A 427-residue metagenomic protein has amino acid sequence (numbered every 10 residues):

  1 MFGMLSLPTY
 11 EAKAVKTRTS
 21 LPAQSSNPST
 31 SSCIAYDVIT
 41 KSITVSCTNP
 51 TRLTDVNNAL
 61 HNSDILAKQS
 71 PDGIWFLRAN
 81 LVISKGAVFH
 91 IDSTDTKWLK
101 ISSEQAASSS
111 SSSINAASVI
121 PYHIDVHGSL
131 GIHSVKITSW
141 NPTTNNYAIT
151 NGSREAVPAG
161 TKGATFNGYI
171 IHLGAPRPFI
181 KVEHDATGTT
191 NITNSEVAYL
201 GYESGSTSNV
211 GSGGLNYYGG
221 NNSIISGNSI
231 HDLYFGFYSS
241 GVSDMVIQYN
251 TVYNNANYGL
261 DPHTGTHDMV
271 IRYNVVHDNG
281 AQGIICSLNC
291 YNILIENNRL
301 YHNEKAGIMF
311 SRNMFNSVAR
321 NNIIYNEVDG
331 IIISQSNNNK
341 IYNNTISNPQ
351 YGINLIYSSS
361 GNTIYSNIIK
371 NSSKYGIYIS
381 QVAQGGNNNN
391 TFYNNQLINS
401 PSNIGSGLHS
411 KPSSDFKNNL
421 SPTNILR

Functional and structural regions predicted by a protein language model:
G3-K16: Sec-dependent signal peptide cleavage junction
V15-E296, Y301-Y325, D329, Q335 (+9 more regions): Beta-strand/loop edge motif enriched in small/polar residues
L355-I356, S380-V382: Short, contiguous acidic/charged loop-to-helix segments that flank catalytic cores in large enzymes
S373, P401: Active-site-proximal flexible loops/turns
